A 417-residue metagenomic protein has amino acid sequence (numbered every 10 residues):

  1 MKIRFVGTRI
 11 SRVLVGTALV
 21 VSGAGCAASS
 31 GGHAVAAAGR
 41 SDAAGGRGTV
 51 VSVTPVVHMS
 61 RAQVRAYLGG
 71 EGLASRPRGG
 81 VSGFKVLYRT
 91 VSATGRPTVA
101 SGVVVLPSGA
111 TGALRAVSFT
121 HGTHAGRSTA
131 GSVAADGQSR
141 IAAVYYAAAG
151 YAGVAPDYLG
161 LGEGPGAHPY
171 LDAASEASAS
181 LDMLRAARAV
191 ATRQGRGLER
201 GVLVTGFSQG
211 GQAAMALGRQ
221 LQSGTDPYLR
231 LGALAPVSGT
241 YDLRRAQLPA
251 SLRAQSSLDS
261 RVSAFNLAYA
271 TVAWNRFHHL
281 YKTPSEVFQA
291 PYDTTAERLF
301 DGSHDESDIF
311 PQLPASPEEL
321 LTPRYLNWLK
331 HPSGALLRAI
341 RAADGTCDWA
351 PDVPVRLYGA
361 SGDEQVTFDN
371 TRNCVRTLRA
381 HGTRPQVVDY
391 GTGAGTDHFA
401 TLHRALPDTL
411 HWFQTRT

Functional and structural regions predicted by a protein language model:
R12, A28-T111: Catalytic-loop region of hydrolases
A93-S101, V105-A149, E163: Short, surface-exposed "cap/lid" segments of acyl-processing enzymes
Y170-T192: Alpha/beta-hydrolase active-site loop
A186-S260: Primarily recognizes the serine-hydrolase "nucleophile elbow" in alpha/beta-hydrolase and SGNH/GDSL folds
V237-D348: Accessory cap/linker subdomain of secreted extracellular hydrolases
L243, S361-T367: Acidic catalytic loop of the alpha/beta-hydrolase fold
L329-P332, L337-A339, Q365, R372-T417: C-terminal catalytic histidine-bearing segment of alpha/beta-hydrolase fold enzymes
P351, R356-D363: Short beta-strand/loop motif that positions the catalytic acidic residue of the alpha/beta-hydrolase fold
